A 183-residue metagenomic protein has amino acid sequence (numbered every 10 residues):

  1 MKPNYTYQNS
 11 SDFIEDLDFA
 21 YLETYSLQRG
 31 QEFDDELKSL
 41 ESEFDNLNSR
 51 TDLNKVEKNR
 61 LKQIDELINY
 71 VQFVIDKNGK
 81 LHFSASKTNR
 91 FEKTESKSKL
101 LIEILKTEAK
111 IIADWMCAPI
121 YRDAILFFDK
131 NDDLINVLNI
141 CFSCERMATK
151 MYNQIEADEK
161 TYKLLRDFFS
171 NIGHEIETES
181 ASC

Functional and structural regions predicted by a protein language model:
M1-C183: Function-determining sites in protein domains
